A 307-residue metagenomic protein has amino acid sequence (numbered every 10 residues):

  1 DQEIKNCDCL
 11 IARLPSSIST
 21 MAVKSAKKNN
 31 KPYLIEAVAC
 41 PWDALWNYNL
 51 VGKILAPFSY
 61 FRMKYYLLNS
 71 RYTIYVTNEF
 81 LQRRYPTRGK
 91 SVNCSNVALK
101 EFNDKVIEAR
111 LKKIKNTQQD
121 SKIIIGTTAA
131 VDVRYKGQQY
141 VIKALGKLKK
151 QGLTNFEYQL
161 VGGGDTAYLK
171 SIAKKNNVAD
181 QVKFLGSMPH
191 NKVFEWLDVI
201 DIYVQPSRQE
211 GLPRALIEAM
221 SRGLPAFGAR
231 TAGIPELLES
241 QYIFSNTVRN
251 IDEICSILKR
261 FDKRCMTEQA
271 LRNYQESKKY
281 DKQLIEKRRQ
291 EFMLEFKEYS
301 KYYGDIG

Functional and structural regions predicted by a protein language model:
I4, S187-M188, E195-I200: Short alpha-helical donor nucleotide-sugar binding micro-motif in glycosyltransferases
A44, Y60-L111: A short, active-site helix/loop in glycosyltransferases that binds the activated sugar's phosphate group
L111-K136, I142-L145: Conserved donor-binding/catalytic core segment of Leloir-type glycosyltransferases
T128-V133, F156-K170, G186-S187: Glycosyltransferase donor-sugar binding loop
K170-M188: Nucleotide-activated donor-binding/catalytic signature segment of Leloir-type glycosyltransferases, i.e., the conserved
P206-R208: Aromatic "clamp/platform" in nucleotide-sugar-dependent glycosyltransferases that forms part of the donor/acceptor
L216, P225-G228: Short hydrophobic beta-strand element within catalytic cores of glycosyltransferases and related nucleotide-activated
P235-K259: Change "using UDP/GDP/dTDP sugars" to "using nucleotide sugars
